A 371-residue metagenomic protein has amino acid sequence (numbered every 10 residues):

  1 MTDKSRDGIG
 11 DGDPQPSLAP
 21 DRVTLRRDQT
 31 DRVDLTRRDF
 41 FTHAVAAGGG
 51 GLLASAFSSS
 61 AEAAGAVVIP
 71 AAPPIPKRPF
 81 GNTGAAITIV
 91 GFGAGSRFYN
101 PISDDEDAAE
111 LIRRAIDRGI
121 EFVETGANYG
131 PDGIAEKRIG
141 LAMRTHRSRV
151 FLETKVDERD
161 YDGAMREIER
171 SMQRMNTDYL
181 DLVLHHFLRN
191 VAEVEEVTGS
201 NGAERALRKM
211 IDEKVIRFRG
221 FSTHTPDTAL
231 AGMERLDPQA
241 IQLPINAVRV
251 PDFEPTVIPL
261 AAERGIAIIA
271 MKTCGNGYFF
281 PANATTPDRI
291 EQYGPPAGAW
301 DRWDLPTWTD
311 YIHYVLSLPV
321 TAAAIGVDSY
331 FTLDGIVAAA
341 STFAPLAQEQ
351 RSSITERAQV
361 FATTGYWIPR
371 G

Functional and structural regions predicted by a protein language model:
M1-L35: N-terminal secretory signal peptides
V33-T42, G50-P70: N-terminal twin-arginine translocation
V67-G91: N-terminal amphipathic alpha-helix/helix-capping segment at the start of soluble metabolic enzymes
F80, F92, V123, I139 (+5 more regions): Conserved, mostly hydrophobic/aromatic
G81-G84, G140-R147, M172-T177, M233: Acidic (Asp/Glu)-rich catalytic clusters
E124-L141, V191-A192: Glycine-rich, proline-tolerant flexible connector loops at the mouths of alpha/beta enzymes
R159-A247, P251-D252, T256, A262-I269 (+2 more regions): Glycine/proline-rich, positively charged, aromatic-decorated active-site loop/lid region on the catalytic face
P255-G371: Structured C-terminal cap/extension of enzyme domains
